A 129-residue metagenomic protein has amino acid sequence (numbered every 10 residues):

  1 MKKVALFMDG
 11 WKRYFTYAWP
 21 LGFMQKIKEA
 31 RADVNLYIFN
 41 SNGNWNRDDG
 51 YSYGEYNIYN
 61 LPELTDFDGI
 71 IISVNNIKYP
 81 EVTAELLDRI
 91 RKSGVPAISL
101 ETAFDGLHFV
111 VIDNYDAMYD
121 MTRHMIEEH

Functional and structural regions predicted by a protein language model:
M1-D49, Y53-H129: Bacterial carbohydrate/catabolite-sensing allosteric modules
